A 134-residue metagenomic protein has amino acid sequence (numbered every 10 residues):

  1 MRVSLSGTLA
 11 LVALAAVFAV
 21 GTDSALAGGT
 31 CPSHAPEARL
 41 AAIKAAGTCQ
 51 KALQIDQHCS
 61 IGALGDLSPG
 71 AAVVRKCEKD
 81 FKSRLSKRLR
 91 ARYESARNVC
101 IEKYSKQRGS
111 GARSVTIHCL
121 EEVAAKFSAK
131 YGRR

Functional and structural regions predicted by a protein language model:
M1-L11: Bacterial N-terminal signal peptides that target proteins for export
L9-A19: Bacterial N-terminal signal peptides
L26-R134: Mitochondrial intermembrane space
